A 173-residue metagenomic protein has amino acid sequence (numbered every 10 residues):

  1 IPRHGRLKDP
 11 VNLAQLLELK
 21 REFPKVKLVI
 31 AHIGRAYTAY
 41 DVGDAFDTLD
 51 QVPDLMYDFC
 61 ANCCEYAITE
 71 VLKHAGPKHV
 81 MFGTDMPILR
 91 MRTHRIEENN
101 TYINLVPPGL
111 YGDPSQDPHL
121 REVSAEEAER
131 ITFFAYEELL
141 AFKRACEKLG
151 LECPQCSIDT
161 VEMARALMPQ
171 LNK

Functional and structural regions predicted by a protein language model:
I1-V42: Divalent metal-binding pocket/active-site signature
I33-K173: H/E-rich (His + Asp/Glu) clusters that bind or coordinate divalent metals
